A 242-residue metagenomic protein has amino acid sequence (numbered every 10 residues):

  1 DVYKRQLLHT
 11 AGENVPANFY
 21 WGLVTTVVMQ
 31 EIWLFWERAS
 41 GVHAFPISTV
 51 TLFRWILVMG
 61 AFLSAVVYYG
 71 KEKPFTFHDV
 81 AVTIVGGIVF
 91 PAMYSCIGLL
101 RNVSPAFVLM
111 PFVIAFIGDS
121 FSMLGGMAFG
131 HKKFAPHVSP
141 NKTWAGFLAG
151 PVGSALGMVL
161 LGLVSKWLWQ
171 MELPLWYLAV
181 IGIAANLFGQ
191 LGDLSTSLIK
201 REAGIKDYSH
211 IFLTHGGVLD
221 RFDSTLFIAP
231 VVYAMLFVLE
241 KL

Functional and structural regions predicted by a protein language model:
D1-I183: Membrane-embedded alpha-helical bundles of polytopic integral membrane proteins
I117-M127, G189-R201: Short helical (or helix-break) motifs at transmembrane helix termini and adjacent helical loops in multi-pass membrane
I183-L191, V218-L226: Hydrophobic transmembrane alpha-helical segments of multi-pass transport and channel proteins
R201-S224: Interfacial loop-to-transmembrane junctions
L226, A234-M235: Hydrophobic alpha-helical transmembrane segments of membrane transport and translocation systems, primarily multi-pass
M235-L242: Juxtamembrane boundary at the C-terminal end of a transmembrane helix
